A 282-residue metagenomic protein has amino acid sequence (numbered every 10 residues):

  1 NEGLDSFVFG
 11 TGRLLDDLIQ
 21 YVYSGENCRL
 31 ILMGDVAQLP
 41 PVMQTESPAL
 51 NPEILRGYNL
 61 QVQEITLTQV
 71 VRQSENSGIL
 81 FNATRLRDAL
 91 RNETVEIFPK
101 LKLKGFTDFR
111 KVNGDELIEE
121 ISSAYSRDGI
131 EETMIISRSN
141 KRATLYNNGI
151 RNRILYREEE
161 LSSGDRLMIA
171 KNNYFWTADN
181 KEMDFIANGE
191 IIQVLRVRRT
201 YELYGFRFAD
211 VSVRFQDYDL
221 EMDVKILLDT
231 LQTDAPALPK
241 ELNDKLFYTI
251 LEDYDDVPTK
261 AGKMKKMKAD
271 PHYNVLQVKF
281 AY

Functional and structural regions predicted by a protein language model:
N1-I19, R29-L32: SF2 helicase catalytic motif II
L15, R56, Y254-V257: Short, charge-rich amphipathic segments
D17, Y21-L30, V36-A187, Q193-L195 (+1 more regions): Conserved helicase motor core of P-loop NTPases
D229-Y282: Long insertion/accessory domains within large nucleic-acid-processing enzymes
